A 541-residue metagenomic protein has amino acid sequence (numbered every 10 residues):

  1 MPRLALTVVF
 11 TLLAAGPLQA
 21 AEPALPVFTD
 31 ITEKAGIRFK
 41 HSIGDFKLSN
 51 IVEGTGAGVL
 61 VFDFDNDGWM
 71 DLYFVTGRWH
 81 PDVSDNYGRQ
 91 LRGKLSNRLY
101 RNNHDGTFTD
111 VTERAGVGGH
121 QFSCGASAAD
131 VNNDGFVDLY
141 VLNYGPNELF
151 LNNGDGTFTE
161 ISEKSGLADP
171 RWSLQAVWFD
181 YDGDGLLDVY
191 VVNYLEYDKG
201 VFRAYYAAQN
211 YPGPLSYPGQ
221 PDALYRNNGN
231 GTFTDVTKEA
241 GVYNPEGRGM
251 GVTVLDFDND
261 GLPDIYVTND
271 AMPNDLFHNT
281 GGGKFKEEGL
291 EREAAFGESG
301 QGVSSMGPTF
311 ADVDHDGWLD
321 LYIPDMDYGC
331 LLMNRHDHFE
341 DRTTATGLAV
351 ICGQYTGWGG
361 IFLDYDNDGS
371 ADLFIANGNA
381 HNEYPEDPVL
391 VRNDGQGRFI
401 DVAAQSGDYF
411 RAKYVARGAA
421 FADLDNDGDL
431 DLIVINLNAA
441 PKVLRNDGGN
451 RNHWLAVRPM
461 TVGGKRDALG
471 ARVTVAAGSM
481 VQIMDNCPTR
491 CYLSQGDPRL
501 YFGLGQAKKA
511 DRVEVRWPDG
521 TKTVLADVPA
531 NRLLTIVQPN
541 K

Functional and structural regions predicted by a protein language model:
A5-G16: Bacterial N-terminal signal peptides
A21-V27, D45-F46, H338, T346 (+3 more regions): Gly/Ser/Thr/Pro-enriched helix-cap/hinge segments flanking short amphipathic alpha-helices
F28-I31, T107-G116, T157-L167, G231-Y243 (+3 more regions): Blade-edge beta-strand/turn elements of extracellular beta-propeller and related beta-sheet repeat scaffolds
I37-G58, G93, A115-S127, G166-V177 (+8 more regions): Repeat-based blade/solenoid architectures
G56-N66, R101, F122-V137, E148-L151 (+9 more regions): Beta-propeller blade termini
W69-T76, D134-N143, V189-N193, D260 (+5 more regions): Hydrophobic beta-strand segments that make up the repeating blades of beta-propeller and related beta-repeat
V75-R92, N193-Y217, F374-Y384: Short, conserved, GDST-rich strand-edge loop motifs in beta-rich repeat architectures
L95-N102, Q220-N227, H278, P388-D394: Beta-propeller blade signature
